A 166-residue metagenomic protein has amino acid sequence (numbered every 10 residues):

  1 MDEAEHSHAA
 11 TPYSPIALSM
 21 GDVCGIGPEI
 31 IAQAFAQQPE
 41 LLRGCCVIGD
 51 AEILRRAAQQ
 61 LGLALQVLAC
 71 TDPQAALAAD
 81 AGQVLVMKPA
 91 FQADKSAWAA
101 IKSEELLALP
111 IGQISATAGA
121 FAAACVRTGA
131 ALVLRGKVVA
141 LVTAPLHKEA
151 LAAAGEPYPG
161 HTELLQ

Functional and structural regions predicted by a protein language model:
D2-L165: Contiguous, glycine/small-aliphatic-enriched amphipathic segments in soluble metabolic enzymes
